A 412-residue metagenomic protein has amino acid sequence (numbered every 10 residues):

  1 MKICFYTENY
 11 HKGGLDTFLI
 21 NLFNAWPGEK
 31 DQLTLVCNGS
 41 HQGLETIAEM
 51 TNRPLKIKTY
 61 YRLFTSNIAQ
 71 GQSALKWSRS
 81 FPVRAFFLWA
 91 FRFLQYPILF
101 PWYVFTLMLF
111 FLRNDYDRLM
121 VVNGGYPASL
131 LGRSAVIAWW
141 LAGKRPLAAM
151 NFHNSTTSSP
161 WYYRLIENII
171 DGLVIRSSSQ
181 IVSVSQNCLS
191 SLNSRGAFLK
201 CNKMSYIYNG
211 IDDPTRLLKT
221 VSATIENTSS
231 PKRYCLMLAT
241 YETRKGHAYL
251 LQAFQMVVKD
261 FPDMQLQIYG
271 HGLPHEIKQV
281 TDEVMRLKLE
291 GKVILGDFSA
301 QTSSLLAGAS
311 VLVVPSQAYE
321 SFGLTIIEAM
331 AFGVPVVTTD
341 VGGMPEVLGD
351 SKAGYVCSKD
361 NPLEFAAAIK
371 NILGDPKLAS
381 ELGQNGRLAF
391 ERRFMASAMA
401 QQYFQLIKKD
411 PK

Functional and structural regions predicted by a protein language model:
G13-N21, M237-M256, L363: A conserved mid-protein helix/loop that constitutes part of the nucleotide-sugar donor-binding site
L35-Q42, I211, L238, Q265-Q279: Glycosyltransferase donor-sugar binding loop
N123-A128, A142-R164, Q180: A short, histidine- and acid-enriched strand-loop-helix "catalytic/donor-clamping" loop that lines the nucleotide-sugar
G172-L218: Donor nucleotide-sugar binding/catalytic pocket of nucleotide-sugar-dependent glycosyltransferases
P274-K278, L289-S299, L305, Y355-V356: Active-site donor-binding acidic/aromatic loop of nucleotide-activated sugar and phosphosugar transferases involved
A307-S321, V334: Acidic donor-binding loop of glycosyltransferase active sites
D350-L363, N371-K377: Conserved acidic donor-binding segment of nucleotide-sugar-dependent glycosyltransferases
E364, N371, L378-R393, M399-Q405: A short, well-ordered alpha-helix in the C-terminal region of glycosyltransferases
